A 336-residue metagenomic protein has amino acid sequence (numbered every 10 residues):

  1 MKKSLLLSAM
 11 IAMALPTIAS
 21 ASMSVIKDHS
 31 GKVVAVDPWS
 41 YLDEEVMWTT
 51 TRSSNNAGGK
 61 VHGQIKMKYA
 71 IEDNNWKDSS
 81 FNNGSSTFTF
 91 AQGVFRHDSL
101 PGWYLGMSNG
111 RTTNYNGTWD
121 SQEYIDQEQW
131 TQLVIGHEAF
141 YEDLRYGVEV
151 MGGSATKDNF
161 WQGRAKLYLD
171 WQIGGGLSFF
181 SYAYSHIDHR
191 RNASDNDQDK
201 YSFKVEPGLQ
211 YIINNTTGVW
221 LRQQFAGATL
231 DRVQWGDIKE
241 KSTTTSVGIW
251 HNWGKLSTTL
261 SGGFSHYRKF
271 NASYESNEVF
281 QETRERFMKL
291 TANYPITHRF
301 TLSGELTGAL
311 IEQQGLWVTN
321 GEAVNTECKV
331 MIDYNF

Functional and structural regions predicted by a protein language model:
A21-W119, D333: Short glycine/proline- and aromatic-enriched beta-strand/turn motifs that initiate or cap beta-hairpins
H29, V34, W76-S86, S99-A139 (+4 more regions): Surface-exposed loop and membrane-interface regions of Gram-negative outer-membrane beta-barrel proteins
E44, I65-D73, M107-R111, V148-S154 (+5 more regions): Transmembrane beta-barrel strands of outer-membrane/channel proteins
V61-G63, L100-M107, A139-V148, Q172-S181 (+5 more regions): Repeated loop/turn-to-beta-strand initiation elements of outer-membrane beta-barrel proteins
N83-A91, E123-T131, N159-A165, D197-V205 (+3 more regions): Residues that define the transmembrane beta-barrel architecture of outer-membrane proteins
A91-H97, L133-A139, A165-W171, V205-Y211 (+4 more regions): Residues on the lipid-exposed face of transmembrane beta-strands in outer-membrane beta-barrel proteins
Y168-E275: Detector for outer-membrane/organellar transmembrane beta-barrel domains, recognizing the amphipathic beta-strand
Y294, L306, N320-F336: Outer-membrane beta-barrel "beta-signal"
